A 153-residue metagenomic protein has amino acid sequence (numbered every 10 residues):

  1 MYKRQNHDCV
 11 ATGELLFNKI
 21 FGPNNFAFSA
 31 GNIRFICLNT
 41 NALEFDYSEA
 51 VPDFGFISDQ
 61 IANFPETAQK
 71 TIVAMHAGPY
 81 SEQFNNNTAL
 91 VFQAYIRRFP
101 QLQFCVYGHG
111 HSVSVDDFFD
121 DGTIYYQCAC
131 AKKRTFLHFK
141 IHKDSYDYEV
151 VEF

Functional and structural regions predicted by a protein language model:
K3-K70, L90-L102, S112-V150: Extended active-site neighborhood of metal-dependent phosphoesterases/phosphodiesterases
Q5-N6, H76, G108-H109: Active-site glycine-centered loops adjacent to acidic/histidine catalytic or metal-binding residues that shape
T40-N41, H76-G78: Histidine- and/or cysteine-centered catalytic micro-motif in compact active-site loops
A74-H76, E149-F153: Short, solvent-exposed aromatic-acidic interface loops
Y80-Q83: Short, solvent-exposed loop/turn segments at secondary-structure junctions
N85-T88: Substrate-binding/access-modulating region of protease and related hydrolase catalytic domains
